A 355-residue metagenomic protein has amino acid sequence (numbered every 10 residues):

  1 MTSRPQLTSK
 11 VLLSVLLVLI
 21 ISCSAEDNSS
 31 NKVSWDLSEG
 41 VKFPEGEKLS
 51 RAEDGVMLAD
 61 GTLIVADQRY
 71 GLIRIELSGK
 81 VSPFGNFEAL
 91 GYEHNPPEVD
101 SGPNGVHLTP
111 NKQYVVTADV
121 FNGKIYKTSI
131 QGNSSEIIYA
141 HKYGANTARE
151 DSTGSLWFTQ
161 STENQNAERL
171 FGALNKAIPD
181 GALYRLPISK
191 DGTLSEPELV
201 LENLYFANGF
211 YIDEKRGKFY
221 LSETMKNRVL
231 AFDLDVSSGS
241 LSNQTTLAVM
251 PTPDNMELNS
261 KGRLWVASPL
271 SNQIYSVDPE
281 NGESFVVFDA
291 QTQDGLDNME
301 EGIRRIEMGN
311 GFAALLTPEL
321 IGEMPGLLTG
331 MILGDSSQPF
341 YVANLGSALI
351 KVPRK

Functional and structural regions predicted by a protein language model:
N28-S50, F312-T317: A short helix->beta-strand "capping" segment at the edge of beta-propeller domains
V41-G71, L345-A348: Beta-strand-rich domains and repeat architectures in extracellular enzymes and scaffolds, especially beta-propellers
G46-D60, L90-Y114, H141-N164, D180-A182 (+6 more regions): Beta-rich, blade/repeat-based domains predominating in secreted/periplasmic proteins but also intracellular
V65-A66, V116-T117, W157-T159, L221 (+2 more regions): Residue position within the beta-strands of beta-propeller blades
D67-Q68, V120, S161-E163, T224 (+3 more regions): Short loop/turn segments immediately following the C-termini of beta-strands
F121-Y126, I130-S152, F158-G172: Asp-box/WD-like beta-propeller blade repeats and closely related beta-sheet repeat scaffolds
P187-G192, F232-G239, D278-G282, V352-K355: Short loop/turn segments immediately following beta-strands, especially the blade-tip and inter-blade linker loops
L327-K355: Blade-level signature of beta-propeller repeat domains, shared across WD40, Kelch, NHL, RCC1 and BNR/Asp-box propellers
